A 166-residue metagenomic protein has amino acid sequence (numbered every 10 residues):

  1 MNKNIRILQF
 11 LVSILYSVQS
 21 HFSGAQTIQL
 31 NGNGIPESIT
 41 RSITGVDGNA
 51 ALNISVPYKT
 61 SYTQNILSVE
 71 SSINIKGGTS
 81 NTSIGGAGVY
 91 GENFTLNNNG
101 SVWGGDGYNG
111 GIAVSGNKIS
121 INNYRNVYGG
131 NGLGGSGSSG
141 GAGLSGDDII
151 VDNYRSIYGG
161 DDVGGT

Functional and structural regions predicted by a protein language model:
M1-I7: N-terminal secretory signal peptides that target proteins for export/translocation
Q9-Q19: Bacterial N-terminal signal peptides
S17-T27: Boundary at the C-terminal end of the N-terminal hydrophobic targeting segment
L30, I35-I43, I54, L67-S71 (+4 more regions): All-beta strand scaffolds that present successive hydrophobic residues in beta-strands
V46-A51, K59, I73-G88, N99-A113 (+2 more regions): Glycine-centered low-complexity coil/loop motifs and glycine-rich tracts, especially the flexible linkers
